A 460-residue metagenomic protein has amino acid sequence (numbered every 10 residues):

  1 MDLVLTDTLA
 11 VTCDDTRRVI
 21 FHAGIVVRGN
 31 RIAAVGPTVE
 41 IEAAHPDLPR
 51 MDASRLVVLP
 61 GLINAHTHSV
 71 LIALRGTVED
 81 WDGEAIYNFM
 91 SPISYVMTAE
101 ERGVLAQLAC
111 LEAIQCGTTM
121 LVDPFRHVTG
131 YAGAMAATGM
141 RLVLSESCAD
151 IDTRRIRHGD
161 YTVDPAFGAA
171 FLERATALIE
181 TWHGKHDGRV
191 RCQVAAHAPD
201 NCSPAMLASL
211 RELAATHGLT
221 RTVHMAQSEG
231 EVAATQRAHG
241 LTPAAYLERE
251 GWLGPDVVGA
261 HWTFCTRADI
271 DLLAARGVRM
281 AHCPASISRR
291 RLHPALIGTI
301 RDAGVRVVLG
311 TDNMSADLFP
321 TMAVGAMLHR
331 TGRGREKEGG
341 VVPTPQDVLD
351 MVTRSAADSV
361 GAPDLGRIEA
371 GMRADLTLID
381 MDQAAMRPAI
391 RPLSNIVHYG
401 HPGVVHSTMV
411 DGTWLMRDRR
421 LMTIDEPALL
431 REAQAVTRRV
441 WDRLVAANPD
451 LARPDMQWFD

Functional and structural regions predicted by a protein language model:
M1-A23, V27-A33, T38, A44 (+1 more regions): Active-site microenvironment of metallo-dependent hydrolases
L3-T6, E42-A85, Q107-C110, I114-Q115: Replace "His-x-His-based motif
T8, I25, N30, R55 (+14 more regions): Divalent metal-coordination and catalytic microenvironments
A73-V104, E146-A166, E229-G254, R279 (+1 more regions): Active-site gating loops and adjacent loop-to-helix segments of metal-dependent hydrolytic enzymes
R75-M140, F171-D187, Q434-A446: Alpha-helical scaffold segments that flank or form the walls of functional sites
V122-F125, Q193-S209, S288-R291, D358-G361: Active-site glycine- and acidic-residue-rich loops that bind and position anionic ligands or nucleotide-like cofactors
A132-I270: Metal-coordinating catalytic core of metallo-dependent amide/deamination hydrolases
R249-D256, G298-Q383, Y399-H401: His/Asp/Glu-enriched, well-ordered alpha-helical/loop segment that forms or immediately abuts the divalent-metal
